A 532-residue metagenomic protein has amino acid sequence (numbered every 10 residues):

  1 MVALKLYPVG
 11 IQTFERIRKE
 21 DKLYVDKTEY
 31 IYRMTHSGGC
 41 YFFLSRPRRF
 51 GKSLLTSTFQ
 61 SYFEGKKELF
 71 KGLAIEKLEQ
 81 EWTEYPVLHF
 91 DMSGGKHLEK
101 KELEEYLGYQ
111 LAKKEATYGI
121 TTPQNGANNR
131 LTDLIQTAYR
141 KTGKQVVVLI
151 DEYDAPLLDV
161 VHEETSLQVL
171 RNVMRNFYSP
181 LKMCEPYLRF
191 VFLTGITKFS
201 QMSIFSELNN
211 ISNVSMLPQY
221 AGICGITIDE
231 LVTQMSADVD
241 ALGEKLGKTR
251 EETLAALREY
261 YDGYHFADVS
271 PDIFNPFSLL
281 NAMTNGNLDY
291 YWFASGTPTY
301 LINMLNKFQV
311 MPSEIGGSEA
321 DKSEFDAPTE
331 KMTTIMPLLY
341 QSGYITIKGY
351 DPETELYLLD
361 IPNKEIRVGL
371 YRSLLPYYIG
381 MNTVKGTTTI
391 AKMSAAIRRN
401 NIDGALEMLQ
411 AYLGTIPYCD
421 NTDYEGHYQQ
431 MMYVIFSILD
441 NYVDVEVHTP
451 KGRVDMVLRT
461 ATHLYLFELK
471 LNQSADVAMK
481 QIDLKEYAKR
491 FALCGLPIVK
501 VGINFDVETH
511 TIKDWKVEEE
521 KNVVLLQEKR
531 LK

Functional and structural regions predicted by a protein language model:
M1-Y424: Phosphate-binding site recognition
A138-T142, I435-A461: Active-site metal-binding core of divalent-cation-utilizing nuclease and nuclease-like domains
V147, H463-Y465, V499: Structural motif
Q168-N172, L471-A488: Mg2+/Mn2+-dependent nuclease catalytic core
F177-C184, P337-I345, Y433-S437, Q481-V501: Metal-dependent nuclease catalytic cores in nucleic-acid-processing enzymes, especially RNase H-like/related
A411-D444: Acidic-basic catalytic patches of nuclease active cores, encompassing PD-(D/E)XK and other metal-cofactor nuclease
M432, M456-L471, K485: Conserved catalytic cores of phosphodiester-cleaving nucleases, focusing on short active-site segments
R490, L496-K532: Domain-level recognition of nuclease-like catalytic cores that cleave nucleotide substrates
